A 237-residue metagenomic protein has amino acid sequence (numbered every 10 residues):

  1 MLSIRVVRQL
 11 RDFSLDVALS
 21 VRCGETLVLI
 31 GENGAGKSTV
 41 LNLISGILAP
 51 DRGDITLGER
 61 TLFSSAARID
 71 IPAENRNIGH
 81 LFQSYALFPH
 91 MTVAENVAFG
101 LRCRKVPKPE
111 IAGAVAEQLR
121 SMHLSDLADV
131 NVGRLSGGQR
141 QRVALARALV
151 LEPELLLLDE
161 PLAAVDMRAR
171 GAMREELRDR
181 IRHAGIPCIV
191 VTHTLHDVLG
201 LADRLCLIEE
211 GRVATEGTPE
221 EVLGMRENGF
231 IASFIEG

Functional and structural regions predicted by a protein language model:
R60-S65, R102, P109-L127, R178-D179: Conserved ABC ATPase "signature" region
L62-G79, C103, K108-A112, V222-R226: ABC ATPase NBD coupling module
N131-L135, Q139: Conserved ABC ATPase signature
V150-E154: A short, proline-enriched helix->beta-strand linker immediately N-terminal to the Walker B motif in ABC-type P-loop
L156-E160: Catalytic Walker B motif of ABC-type/P-loop ATPase nucleotide-binding domains
E216-G217, M225: ABC ATPase "signature
